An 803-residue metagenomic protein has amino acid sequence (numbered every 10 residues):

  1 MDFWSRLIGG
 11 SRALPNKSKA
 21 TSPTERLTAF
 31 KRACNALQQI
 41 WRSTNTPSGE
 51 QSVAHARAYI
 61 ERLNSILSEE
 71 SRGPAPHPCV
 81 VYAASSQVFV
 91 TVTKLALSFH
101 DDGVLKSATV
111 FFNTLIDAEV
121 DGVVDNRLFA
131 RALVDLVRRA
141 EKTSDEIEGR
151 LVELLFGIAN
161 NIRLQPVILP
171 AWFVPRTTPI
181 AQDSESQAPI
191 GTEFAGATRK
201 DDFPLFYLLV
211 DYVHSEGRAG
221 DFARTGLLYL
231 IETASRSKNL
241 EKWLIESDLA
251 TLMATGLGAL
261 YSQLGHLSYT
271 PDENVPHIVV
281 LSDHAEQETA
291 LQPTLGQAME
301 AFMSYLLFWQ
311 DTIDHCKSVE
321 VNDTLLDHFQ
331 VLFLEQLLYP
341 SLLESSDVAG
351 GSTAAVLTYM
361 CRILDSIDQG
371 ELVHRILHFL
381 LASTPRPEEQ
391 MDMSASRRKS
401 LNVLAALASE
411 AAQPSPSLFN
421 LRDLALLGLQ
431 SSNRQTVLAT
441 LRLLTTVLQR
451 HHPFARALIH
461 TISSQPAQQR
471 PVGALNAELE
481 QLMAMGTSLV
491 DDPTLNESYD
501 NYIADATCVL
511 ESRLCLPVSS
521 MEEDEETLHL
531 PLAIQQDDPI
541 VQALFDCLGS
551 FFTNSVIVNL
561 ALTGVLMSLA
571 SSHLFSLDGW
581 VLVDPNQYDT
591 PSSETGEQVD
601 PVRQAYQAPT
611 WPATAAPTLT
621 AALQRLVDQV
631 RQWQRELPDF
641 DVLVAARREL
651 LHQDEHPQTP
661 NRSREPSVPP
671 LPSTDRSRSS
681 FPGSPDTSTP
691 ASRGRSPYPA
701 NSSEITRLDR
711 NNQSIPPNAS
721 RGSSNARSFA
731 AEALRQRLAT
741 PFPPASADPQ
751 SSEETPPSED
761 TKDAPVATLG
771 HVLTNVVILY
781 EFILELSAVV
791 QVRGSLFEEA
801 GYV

Functional and structural regions predicted by a protein language model:
D2-T255, S262-V275, L291, L295-E300 (+12 more regions): Elongated alpha-helical scaffolds that mediate protein-protein interactions in large eukaryotic proteins, primarily
L281, A285, A298, F302 (+2 more regions): Beta-propeller domain segments
S282-T289, L421: Short, charged/polar, low-complexity loop and linker segments that flank or interrupt alpha-helical bundles
T289-A290, L544: Juxtamembrane membrane-interface segments at transmembrane-helix boundaries in membrane proteins
D311, H315-V803: Eukaryotic scaffolding regions of large macromolecular assemblies
